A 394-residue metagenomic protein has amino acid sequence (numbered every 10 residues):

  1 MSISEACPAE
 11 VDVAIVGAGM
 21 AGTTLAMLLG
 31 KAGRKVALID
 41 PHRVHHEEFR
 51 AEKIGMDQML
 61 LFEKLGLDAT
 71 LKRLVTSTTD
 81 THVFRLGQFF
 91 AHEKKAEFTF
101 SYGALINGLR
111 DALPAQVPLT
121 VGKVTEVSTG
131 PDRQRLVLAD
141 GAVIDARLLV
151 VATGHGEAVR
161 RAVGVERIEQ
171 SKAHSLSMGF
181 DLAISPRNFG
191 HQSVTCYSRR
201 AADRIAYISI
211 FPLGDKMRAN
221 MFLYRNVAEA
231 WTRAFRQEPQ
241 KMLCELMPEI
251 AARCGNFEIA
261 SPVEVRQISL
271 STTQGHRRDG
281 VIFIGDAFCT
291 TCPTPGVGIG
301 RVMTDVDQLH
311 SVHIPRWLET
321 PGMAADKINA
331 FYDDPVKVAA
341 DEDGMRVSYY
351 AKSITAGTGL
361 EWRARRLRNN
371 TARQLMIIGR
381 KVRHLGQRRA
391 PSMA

Functional and structural regions predicted by a protein language model:
E5-G19: Beta1/beta-strand and adjacent pyrophosphate-binding region of the FAD-binding site in flavoprotein oxidoreductases
P8-E10, L60, K64, L71-V165 (+2 more regions): Conserved N-terminal helical subregion
G22-T23: N-terminal Rossmann-fold NAD(P) dinucleotide-binding loop
G30-R50: Glycine-rich FAD pyrophosphate-binding loop
R43-E63: Conserved N-terminal glycine-rich FAD pyrophosphate-binding loop of Rossmann-like flavoproteins
A152-A251: Conserved FAD-binding catalytic core of PHBH/FMO-like flavoproteins
V227-L318: FAD/FMN-dependent oxidoreductases across multiple families
S311-A394: C-terminal helical "tail/cap" subdomain of flavin- and related membrane-associated enzymes
